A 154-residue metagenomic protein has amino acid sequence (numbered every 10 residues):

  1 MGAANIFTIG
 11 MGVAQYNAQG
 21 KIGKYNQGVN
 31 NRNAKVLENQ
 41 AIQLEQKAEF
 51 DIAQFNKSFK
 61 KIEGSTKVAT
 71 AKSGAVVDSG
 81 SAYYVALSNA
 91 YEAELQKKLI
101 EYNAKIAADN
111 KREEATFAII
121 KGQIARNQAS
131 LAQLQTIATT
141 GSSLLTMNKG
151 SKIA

Functional and structural regions predicted by a protein language model:
A4-I153: Glycine-/small-residue-biased sites that favor an extended, beta-strand-like backbone and mark sterically tight motif
